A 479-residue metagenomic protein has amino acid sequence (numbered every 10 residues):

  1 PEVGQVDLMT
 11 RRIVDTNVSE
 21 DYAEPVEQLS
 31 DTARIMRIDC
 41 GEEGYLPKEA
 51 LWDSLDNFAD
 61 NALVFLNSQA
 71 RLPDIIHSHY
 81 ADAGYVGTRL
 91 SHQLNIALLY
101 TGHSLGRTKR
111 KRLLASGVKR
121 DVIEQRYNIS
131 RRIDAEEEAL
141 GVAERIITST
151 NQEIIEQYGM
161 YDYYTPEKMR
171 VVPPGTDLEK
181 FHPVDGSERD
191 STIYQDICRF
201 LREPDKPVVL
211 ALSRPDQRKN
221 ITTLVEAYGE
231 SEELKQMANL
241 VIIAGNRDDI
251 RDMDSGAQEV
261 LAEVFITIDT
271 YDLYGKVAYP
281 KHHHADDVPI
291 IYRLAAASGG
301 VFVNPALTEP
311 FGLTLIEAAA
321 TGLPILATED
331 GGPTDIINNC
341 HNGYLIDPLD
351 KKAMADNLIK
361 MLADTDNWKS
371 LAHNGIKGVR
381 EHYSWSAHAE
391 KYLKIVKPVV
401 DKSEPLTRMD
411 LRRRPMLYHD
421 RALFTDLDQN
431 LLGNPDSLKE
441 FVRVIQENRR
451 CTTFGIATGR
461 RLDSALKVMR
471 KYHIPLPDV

Functional and structural regions predicted by a protein language model:
P1-D410: Catalytic cores of nucleotide-sugar-dependent glycosyltransferases that transfer UDP/GDP/TDP-activated
E2-G4, S231-L234, E440-T452: A short, Lys/Arg-enriched amphipathic alpha-helix followed by its capping loop at the start of a domain
I13-D15, N430, G459-S464: Short active-site-proximal "capping" loops at secondary-structure junctions
E203-P207, M416-R421: A short, charged/proline- and glycine-enriched loop that marks the coil->beta-strand transition at the N-terminal
T222-E226, L261, L438-V442, L462-D463: Short amphipathic alpha-helical segment that frequently serves as the phosphate-/nucleotide-binding helix
E329, L427, G459: Fold-independent oxyanion-binding glycine-rich loops and adjacent beta-strand/coil segments at enzyme active sites
H419-N434: Asp-based phosphoryl-transfer active-site loop
V442-V479: Active-site phosphate-binding/coordination module
